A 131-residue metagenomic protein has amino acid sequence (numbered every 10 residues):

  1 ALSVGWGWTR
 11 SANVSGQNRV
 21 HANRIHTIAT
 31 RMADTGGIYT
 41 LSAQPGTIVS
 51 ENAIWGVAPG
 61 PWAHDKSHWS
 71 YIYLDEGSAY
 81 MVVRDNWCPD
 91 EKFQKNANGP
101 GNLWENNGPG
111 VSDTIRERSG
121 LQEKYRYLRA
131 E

Functional and structural regions predicted by a protein language model:
A1, V14-A29, P45-G60, A79-D90 (+1 more regions): Right-handed parallel beta-helix
A1-R10, M32-L41, H64-L74: Extracellular beta-strand/beta-solenoid scaffold signature
V4-W6, G36, S42, E76 (+3 more regions): Active-site proximal loops enriched in glycine and acidic residues that flank catalytic Cys/His/Asp and coordinate
T9, T27-T30, T35, T40 (+3 more regions): Residue-identity detector for threonine
V57-L74, E91-N96: Short flexible/disordered coil segments
L74-D75, R84, A130: Intrinsic disorder/low-complexity signal
L103-E131: Surface beta-loop-beta hairpin patches that serve as ligand-binding interfaces in beta-rich domains
